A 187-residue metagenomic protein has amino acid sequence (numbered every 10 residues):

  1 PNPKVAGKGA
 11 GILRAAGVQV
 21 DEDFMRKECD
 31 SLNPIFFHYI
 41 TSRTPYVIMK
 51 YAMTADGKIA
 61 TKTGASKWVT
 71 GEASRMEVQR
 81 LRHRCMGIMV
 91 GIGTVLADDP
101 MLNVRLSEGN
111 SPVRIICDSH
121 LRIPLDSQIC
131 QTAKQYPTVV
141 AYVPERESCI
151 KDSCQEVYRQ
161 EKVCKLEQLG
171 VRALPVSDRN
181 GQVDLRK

Functional and structural regions predicted by a protein language model:
P1-E28, V113, R146-I150: Zn2+-dependent cytidine deaminase-like catalytic core
P3-G9, E28-I40, K67: Histidine/acidic-residue-rich, glycine-tolerant segments that coordinate divalent metal ions
A10, R26-N33, R75-R82: Hydrophobic, well-ordered secondary-structure segments
H38-S42, Y46-A55, I59-K187: Active-site ligand-binding patch in enzyme domains
